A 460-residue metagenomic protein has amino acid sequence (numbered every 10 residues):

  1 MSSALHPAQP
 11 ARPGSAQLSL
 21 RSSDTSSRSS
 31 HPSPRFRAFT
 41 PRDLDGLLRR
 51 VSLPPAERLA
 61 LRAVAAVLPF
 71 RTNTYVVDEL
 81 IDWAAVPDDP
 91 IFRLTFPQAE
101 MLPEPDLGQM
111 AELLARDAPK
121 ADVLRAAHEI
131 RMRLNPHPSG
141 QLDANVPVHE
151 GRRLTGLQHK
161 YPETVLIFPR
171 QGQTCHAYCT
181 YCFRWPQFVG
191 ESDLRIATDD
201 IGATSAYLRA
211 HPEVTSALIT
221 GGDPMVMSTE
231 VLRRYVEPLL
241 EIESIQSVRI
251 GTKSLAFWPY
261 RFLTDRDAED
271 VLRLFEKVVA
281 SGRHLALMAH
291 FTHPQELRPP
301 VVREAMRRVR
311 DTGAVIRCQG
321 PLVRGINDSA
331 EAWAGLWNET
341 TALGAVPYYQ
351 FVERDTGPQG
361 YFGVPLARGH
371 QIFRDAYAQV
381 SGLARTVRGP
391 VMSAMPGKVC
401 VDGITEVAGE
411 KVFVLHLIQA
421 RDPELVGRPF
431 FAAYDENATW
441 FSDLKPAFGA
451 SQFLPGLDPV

Functional and structural regions predicted by a protein language model:
S2-H159: Flexible, acidic/Gly-rich N-terminal and inter-domain linker regions that tether and position cofactor-handling modules
S2-Q17, G369-V460: C-terminal accessory extensions appended to soluble enzyme cores
A60-V64, L68, L157, I167 (+5 more regions): Conserved aromatic-histidine-acidic binding/catalytic patches
V76, C179, Y348: Conserved, mostly hydrophobic/aromatic
D106-F168, T180-G282: Conserved Radical SAM active-site core
R170-Y178: Cysteine-centered iron-sulfur cluster-binding motifs in ferredoxin-type domains/subunits of redox enzymes
T174, L255, T292-P294, V323 (+3 more regions): Short, glycine-/Ser/Thr-/acidic-enriched flexible segments
G202-R209, M225-R368, I372-V380: Conserved AdoMet/S-adenosylmethionine-binding subsite of the radical SAM
